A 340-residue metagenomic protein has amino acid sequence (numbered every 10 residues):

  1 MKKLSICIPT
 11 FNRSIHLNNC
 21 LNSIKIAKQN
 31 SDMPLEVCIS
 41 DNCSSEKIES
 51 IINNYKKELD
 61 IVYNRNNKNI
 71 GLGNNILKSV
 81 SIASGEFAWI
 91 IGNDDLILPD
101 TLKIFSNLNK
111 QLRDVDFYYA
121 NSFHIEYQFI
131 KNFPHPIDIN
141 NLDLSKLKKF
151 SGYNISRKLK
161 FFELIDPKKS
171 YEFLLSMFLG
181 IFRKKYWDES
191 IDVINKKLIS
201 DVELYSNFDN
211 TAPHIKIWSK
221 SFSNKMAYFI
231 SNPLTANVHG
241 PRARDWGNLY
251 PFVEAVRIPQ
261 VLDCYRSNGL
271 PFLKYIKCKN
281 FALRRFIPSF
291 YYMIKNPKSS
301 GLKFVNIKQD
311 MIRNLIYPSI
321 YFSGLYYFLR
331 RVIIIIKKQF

Functional and structural regions predicted by a protein language model:
K3-S5, E36: Cell-envelope/extracellular polymer assembly enzymes that use nucleotide-activated donors
R13-K28: Short, well-formed alpha-helical segments that are part of the catalytic scaffolds of diverse glycosyltransferases
C38-S50, K68, G92, I97: A conserved acidic beta->alpha catalytic loop
N66-A83: Glycine-rich, basic loop-to-helix element that forms the pyrophosphate-binding segment of sugar-nucleotide handling
A88: Short aromatic/hydrophobic "clamp" motif used to bind/position activated sugar donors
D100-L147: Conserved donor NDP-sugar-binding/catalytic core segment of glycosyltransferases
K146-D245: Conserved nucleotide-sugar donor-binding catalytic segment
V202-E203, K216-S219, S223-F340: C-terminal subregions of glycosyltransferases and related glycan-biosynthesis enzymes
